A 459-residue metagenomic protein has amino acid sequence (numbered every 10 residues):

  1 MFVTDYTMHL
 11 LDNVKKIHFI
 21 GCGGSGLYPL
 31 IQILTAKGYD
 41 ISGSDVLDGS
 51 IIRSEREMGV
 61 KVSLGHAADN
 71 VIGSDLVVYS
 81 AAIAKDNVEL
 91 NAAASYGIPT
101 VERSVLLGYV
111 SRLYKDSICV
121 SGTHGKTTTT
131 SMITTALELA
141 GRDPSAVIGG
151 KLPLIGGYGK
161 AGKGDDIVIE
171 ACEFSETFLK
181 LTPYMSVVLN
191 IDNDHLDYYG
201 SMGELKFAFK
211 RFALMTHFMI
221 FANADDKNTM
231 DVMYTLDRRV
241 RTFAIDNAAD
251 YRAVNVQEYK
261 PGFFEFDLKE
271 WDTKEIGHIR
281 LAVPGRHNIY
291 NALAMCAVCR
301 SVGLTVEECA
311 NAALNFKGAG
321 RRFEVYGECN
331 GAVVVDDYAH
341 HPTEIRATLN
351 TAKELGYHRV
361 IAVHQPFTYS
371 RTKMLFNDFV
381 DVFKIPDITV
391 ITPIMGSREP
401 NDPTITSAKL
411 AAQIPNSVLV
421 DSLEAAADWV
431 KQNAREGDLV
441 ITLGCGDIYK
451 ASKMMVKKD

Functional and structural regions predicted by a protein language model:
M1-E102, L106, K227, V254 (+2 more regions): N-terminal leader/targeting and accessory segments in enzymes
F2, H9-H18, G26, I33-K37 (+5 more regions): Nucleotide phosphate-binding/pyrophosphate-handling subdomain across enzymes that bind or process nucleotide phosphates
L10, I33-Y39, R53-R56, N70 (+5 more regions): Phosphate-binding loop of NTP-binding sites
F19, V120-G122, T442: Hydrophobic Val/Ile/Leu positions in short beta-strands of Rossmann-like dinucleotide-binding domains
Y39-V46, M219-A224, I361-Q365, P386-G396: Short internal beta-strands
S44-D45, S63-H66, V101-G108, V147-G149 (+4 more regions): Beta-strand->loop->alpha-helix junctions that form or flank phosphate-binding loops in nucleotide-handling enzymes
V380-E436: C-terminal helical cap/extension that packs against the catalytic core of soluble nucleotide-cofactor enzymes
A426-V456: A glycine-rich beta-strand to alpha-helix segment that forms a phosphate/ribose-binding loop at ligand/cofactor sites
